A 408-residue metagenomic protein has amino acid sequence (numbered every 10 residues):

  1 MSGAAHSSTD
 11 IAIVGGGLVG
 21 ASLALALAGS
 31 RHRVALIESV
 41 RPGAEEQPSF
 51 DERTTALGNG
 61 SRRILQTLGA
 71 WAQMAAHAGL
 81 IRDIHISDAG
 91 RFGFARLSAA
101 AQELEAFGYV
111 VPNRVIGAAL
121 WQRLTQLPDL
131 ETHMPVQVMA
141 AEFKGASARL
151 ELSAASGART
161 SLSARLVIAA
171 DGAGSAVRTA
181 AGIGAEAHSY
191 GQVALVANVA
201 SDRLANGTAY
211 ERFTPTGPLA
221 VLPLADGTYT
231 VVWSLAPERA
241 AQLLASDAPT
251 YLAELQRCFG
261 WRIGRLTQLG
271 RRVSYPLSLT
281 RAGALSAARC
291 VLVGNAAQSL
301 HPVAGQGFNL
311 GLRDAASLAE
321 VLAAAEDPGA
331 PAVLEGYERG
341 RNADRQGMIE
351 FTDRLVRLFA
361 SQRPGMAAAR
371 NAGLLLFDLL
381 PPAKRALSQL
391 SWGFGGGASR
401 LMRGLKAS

Functional and structural regions predicted by a protein language model:
M1-S8: A short, basic/flexible loop-to-alpha-helix module at the beginning of a structural domain
S8, Q66, H77-A180, H188-V193: Conserved N-terminal helical subregion
D10-L36: N-terminal Rossmann-like FAD-binding beta1-loop-alpha1 element of flavoenzymes
A28-F50: Glycine-rich FAD pyrophosphate-binding loop
S49-A89: N-terminal FAD cofactor-binding segment of flavoenzymes
L65, S147, E151-S161, L166-R265 (+1 more regions): Conserved FAD-binding catalytic core of PHBH/FMO-like flavoproteins
A241-G329: FAD/FMN-dependent oxidoreductases across multiple families
E320-S408: C-terminal helical "tail/cap" subdomain of flavin- and related membrane-associated enzymes
